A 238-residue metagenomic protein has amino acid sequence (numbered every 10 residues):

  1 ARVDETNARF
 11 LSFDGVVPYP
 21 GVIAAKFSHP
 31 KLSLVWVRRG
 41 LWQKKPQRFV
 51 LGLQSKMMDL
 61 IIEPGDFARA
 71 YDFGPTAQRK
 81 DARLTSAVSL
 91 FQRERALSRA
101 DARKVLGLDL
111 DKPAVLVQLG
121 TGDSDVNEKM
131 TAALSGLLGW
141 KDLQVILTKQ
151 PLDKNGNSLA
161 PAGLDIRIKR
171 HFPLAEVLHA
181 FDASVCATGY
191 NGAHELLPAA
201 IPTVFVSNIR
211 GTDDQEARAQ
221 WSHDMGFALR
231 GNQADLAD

Functional and structural regions predicted by a protein language model:
A1-P75: Active-site and donor-binding regions of nucleotide-sugar-utilizing enzymes
A8, M57-I61, R79, L164 (+2 more regions): Short, well-ordered alpha-helix to beta-strand connector turns
F13, H171-A217: A donor-sugar binding/catalytic signature common to diverse glycosyltransferases and related nucleotide-sugar
V16, D66, G120, G189 (+1 more regions): Short glycine-/small-residue-rich Rossmann-like dinucleotide-binding loops
R39, K44-K45, Q54-T121: A nucleotide-sugar donor-handling region in carbohydrate enzymes
Q47, A70-P75, K154-N157, G192 (+1 more regions): Short, glycine/polar-rich helix-capping loops at beta-to-alpha or helix-loop-helix junctions that flank or form
L97-A183: Donor-nucleotide binding loops and adjacent catalytic segments primarily of GT-B fold Leloir glycosyltransferases
R210-D238: Change "using UDP/GDP/dTDP sugars" to "using nucleotide sugars
